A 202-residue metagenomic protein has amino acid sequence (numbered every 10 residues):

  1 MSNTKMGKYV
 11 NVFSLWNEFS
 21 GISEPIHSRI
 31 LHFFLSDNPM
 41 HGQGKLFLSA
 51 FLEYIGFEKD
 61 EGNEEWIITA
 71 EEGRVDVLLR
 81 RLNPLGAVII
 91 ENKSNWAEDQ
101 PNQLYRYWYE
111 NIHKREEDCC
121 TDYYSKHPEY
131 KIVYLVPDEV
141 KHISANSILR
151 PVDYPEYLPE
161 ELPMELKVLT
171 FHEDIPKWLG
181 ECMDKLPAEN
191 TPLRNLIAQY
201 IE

Functional and structural regions predicted by a protein language model:
M1-E202: Charged, terminal alpha-helix-loop-beta segments that serve as non-catalytic nucleic-acid engagement and/or assembly
